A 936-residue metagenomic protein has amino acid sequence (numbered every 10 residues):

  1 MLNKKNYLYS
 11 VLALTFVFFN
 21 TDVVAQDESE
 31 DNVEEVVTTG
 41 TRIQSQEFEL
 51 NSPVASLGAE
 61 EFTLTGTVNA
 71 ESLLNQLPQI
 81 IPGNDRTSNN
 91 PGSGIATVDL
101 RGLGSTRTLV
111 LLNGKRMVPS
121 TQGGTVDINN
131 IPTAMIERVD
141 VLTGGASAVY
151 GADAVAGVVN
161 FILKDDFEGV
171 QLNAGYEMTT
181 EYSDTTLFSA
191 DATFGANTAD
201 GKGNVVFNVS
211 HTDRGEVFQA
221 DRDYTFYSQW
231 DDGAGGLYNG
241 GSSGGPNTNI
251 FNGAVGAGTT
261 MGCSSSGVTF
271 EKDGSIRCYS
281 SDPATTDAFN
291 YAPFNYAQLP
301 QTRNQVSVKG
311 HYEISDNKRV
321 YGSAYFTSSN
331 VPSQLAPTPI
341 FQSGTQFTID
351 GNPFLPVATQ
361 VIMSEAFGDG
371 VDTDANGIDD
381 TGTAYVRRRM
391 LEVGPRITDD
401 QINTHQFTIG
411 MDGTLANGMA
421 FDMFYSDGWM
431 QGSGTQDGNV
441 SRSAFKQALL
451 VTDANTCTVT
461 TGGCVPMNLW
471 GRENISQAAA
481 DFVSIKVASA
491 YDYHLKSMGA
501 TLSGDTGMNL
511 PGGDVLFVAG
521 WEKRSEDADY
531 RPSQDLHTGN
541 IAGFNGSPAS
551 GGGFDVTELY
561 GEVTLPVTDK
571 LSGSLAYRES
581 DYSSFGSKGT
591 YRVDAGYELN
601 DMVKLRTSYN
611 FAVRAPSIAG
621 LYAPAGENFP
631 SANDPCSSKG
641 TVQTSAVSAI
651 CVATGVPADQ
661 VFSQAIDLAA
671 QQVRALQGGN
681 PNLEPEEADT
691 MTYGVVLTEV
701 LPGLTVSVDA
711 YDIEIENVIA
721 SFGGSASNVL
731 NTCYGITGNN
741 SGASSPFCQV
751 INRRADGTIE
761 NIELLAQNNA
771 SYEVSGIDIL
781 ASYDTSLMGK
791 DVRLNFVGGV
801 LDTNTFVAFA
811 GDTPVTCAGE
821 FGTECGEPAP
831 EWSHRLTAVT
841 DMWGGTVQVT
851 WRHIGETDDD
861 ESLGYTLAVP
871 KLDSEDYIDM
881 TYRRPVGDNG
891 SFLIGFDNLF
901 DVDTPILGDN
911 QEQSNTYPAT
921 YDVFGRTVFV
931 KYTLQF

Functional and structural regions predicted by a protein language model:
M1-T67, S72-Q76, D191, G195-A196 (+5 more regions): N-terminal Sec signal peptide and the immediately downstream disordered periplasmic leader that contains the TonB box
E28-S29, Q46, D166-G169, S183 (+14 more regions): Short loop/turn motifs that connect adjacent beta-strands in outer-membrane beta-barrel proteins
A70-L77, A96-V98, D127-P132, D153-A174: N-terminal periplasmic accessory domains that precede and gate Gram-negative outer-membrane beta-barrel machines
N75-K115: Extracytoplasmic beta-strand/coil segments of soluble accessory domains associated with Gram-negative outer-membrane
S93, D223-W230, T260, S265-Q301 (+6 more regions): Surface-exposed, low-complexity loop segments enriched in small/polar and acidic residues
K115-T143: Short acidic/polar hinge/loop motifs at secondary-structure boundaries that mediate gating or recognition
S443, E716, D802-T803, W851-S862 (+1 more regions): C-terminal beta-signal and adjacent terminal beta-strands/loops of Gram-negative outer-membrane beta-barrel proteins
N628, K790-P885, F900: C-terminal beta-barrel architecture of Gram-negative outer-membrane proteins
